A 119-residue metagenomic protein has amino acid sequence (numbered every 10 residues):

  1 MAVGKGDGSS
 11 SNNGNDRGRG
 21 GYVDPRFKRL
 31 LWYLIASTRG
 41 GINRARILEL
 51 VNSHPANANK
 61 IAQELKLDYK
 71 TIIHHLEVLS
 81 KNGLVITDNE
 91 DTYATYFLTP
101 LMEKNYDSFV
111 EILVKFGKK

Functional and structural regions predicted by a protein language model:
R17-A45: Short alpha-helical segments that sit at the start of domains
L30-L31, T95-K119: Conserved segment of winged-helix/HTH DNA-binding domains
I42, S53-N57: Short capping segments at the starts of secondary-structure elements
A45-V51: Hydrophobic residues on short alpha-helical segments
K60-E64: A short acidic, leucine-rich amphipathic alpha-helix
L67-V78: Short amphipathic alpha-helical interaction segments
G83: Glycine-centered, phosphate/nucleic-acid-interacting loop/turn motifs that mediate DNA/RNA or nucleotide
N89-T95: Short, Lys/Arg-rich nucleic-acid/phosphate-binding segment
